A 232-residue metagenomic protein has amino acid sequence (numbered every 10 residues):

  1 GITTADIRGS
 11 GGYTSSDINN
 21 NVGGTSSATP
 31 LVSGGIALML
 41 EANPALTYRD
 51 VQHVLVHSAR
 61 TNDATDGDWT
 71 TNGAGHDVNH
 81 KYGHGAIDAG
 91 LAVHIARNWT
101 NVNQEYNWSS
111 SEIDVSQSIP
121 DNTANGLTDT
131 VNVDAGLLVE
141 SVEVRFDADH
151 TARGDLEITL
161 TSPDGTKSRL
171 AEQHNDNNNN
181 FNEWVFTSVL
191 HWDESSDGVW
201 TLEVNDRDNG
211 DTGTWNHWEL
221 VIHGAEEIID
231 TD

Functional and structural regions predicted by a protein language model:
G1-E41, A45: Extracellular S/T/G-rich loop segment that most often corresponds to the catalytic His/Ser-adjacent loop
G1-T3, R8-S10, T61-N62, N177 (+1 more regions): Solvent-exposed loop/turn segments at secondary-structure junctions within structured extracellular/periplasmic domains
I18-N20, N72-V78, T187: Short beta-alpha connecting loops at secondary-structure transitions that line or flank enzyme active sites
N21, V54, R169: Conserved beta-strand positions that form and line the central face of beta-propeller blades
V22, V32, K81-G83, S196: Short glycine/serine/threonine-biased micro-segments
S26, G35, L55, G83 (+3 more regions): Residue-level detector of buried hydrophobic side-chain packing in well-ordered secondary-structure elements
E41-G126, G213: C-terminal subdomain of the subtilisin-like protease fold in secreted/lumenal serine endopeptidases
R97-D232: Loop and turn regions of beta-sandwich accessory domains that flank beta-strands and are enriched in small/polar
